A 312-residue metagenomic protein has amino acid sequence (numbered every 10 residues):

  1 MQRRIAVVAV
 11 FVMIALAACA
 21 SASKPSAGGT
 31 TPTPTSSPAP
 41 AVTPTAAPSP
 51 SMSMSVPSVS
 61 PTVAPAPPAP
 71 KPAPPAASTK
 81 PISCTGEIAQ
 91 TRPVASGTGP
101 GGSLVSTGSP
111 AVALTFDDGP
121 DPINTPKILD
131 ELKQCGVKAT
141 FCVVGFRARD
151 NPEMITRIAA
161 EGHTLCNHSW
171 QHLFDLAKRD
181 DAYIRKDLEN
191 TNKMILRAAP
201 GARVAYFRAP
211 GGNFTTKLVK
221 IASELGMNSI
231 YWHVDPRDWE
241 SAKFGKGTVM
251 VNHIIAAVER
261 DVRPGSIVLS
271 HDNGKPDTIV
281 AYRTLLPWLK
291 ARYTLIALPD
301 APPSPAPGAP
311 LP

Functional and structural regions predicted by a protein language model:
Q2-A9, M13, C19-L114, D121-D130 (+3 more regions): N-terminal pre-catalytic segment of deacetylase/amide-hydrolase enzymes
P72-R179, Y183, D187-P200, V204: Active-site beta->alpha N-cap acidic-glycine motif
V112-T115, A139-V143, T164-S169, A205-A209 (+3 more regions): Structural recognition of the beta-strand scaffold that forms the well-ordered cores of secreted hydrolase catalytic
K127-I128, E153-R157, K217-I221, A281-L285: A short acidic, amphipathic alpha-helical/loop segment
C135-G136, A198-G201, L225, W288-Y293: Short helix-capping segments at alpha-helix termini
H172-A199, N213-P264, V280: Alpha-helical scaffold elements lining the catalytic groove of polysaccharide deacetylases
V258-P299: Catalytic grooves of carbohydrate-active enzymes
